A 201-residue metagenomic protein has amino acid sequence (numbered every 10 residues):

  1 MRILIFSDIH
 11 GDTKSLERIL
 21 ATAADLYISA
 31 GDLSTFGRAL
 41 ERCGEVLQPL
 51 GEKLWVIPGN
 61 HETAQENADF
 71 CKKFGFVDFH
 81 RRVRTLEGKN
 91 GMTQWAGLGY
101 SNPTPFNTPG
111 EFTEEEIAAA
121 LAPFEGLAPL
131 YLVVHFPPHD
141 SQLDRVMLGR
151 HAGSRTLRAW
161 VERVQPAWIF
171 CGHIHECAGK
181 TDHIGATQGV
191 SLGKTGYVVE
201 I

Functional and structural regions predicted by a protein language model:
M1-L4: Extreme N-terminal starter segment of soluble prokaryotic enzymes
F6-G88, L192-T195: Core catalytic region of metal-dependent phosphoesterases/phosphodiesterases, especially metallo-beta-lactamase-like
D8, Y27, D32, G59 (+6 more regions): Divalent metal-coordination and catalytic microenvironments
H10-S15, S34-R38, N60-N67, N102-F106 (+3 more regions): Active-site environment of divalent metal-dependent phosphoester hydrolases
G11, E62-T156: Conserved catalytic scaffold of divalent metal-dependent phosphoesterases
S15, D69, V83-N90, T108 (+4 more regions): Binuclear metal-dependent phosphoesterase catalytic core
A24, E52, P129, S154-C171: Proline-aspartate-enriched helix->loop->beta-strand connector
V46-G51, E125-G126, V161-V164, I184: Short, conserved loop/helix-junction motifs that constitute active-site signature segments in enzyme catalytic cores
